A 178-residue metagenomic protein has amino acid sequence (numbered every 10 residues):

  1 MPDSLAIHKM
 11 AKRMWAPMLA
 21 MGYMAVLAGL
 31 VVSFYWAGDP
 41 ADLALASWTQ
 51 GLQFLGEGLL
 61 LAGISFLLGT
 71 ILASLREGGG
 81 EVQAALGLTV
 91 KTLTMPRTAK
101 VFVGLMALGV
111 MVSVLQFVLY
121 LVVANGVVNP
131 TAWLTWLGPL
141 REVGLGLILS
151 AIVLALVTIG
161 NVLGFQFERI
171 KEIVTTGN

Functional and structural regions predicted by a protein language model:
P2-A25, V90-V110: Juxtamembrane interface helix immediately N-terminal to a transmembrane segment
H8, K12, P17-G58: Transmembrane alpha-helical insertion/packing segments
P17, M21-M24, F54, G58 (+4 more regions): Amphipathic alpha-helical coiled-coil oligomerization segments
A25-W36, G109-V123: C-terminal TM-helix exit segments that contain a strictly Trp-centered aromatic cap at the helix terminus
L30-S33, I64-L67, I71, V114-F117 (+1 more regions): Hydrophobic membrane-targeting alpha-helices
Y35-L52, V118-E142: Interfacial non-cytosolic loop connecting adjacent transmembrane helices
G51-I64, W136-V153: Hydrophobic alpha-helical transmembrane segments
S65-L88, I152-N178: Cytosolic juxtamembrane helix at the C-terminal end of the final transmembrane segment
